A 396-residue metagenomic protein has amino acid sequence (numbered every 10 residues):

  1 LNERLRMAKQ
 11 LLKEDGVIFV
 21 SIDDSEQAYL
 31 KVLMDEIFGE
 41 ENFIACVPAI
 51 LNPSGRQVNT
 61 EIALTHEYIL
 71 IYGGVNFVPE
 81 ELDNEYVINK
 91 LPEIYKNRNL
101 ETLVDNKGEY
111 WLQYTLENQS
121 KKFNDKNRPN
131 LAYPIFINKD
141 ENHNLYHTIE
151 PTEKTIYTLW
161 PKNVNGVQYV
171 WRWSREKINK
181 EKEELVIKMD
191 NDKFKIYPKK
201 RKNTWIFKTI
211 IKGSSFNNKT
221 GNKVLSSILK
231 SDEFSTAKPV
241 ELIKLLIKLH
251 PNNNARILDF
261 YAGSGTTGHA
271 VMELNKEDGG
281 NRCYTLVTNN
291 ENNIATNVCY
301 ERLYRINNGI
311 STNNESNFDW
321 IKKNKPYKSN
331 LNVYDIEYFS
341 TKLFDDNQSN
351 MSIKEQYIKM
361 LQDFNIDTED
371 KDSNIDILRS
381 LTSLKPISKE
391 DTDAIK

Functional and structural regions predicted by a protein language model:
N2-K9, K13-V17, D24-Q27, K31-T209 (+3 more regions): Accessory, often C-terminal, charged low-complexity segments
S21-I22, D259: Small/polar loops that bind or transfer phosphate-bearing groups
D23-D24, A270: Conserved acidic functional residues
E40, S264-T266: Gly/Ser/Thr-rich helix-start
F216-S235: Class I SAM-dependent transferase core
N254-G263: Conserved class I S-adenosyl-L-methionine
T266-D278: Conserved SAM-binding loop of SAM-dependent methyltransferases across substrates and taxa, primarily the Class I
